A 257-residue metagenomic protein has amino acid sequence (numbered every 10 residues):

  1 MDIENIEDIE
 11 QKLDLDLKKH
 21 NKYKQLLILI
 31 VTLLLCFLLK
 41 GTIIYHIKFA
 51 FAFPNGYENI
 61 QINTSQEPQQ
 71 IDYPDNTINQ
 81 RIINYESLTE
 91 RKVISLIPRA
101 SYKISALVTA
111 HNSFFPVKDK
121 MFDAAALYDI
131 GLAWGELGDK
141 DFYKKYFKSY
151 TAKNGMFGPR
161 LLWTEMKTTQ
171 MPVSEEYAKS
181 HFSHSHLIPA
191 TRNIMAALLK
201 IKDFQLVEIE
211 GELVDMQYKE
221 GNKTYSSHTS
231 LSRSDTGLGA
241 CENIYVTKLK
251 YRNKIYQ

Functional and structural regions predicted by a protein language model:
E4-T32, C36-Q257: OB-fold and OB-like single-stranded nucleic-acid-recognition modules and their adjacent interaction interfaces
